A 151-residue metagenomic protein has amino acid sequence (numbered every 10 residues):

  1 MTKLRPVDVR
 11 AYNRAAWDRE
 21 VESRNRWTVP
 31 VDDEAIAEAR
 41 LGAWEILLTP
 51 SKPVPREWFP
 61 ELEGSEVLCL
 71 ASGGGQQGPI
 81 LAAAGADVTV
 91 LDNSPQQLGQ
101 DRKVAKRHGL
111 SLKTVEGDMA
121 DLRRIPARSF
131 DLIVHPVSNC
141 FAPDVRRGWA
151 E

Functional and structural regions predicted by a protein language model:
M1-A37: N-terminal, positively charged/glycine-rich alpha-helical extensions of SAM-dependent methyltransferases
P30-E66: Conserved alpha-helix/loop element of class I SAM-dependent methyltransferases that forms part of the SAM/SAH-binding
L62, R124-A127, W149: A short, aliphatic-rich alpha-helical micro-motif
S65-L122: Class I SAM-dependent methyltransferase SAM/SAH-binding core
A120-I133: A short acidic, Gly/Pro-enriched loop at the edge of an enzyme's catalytic core that lines a small-molecule cofactor
V134-S138: A short beta-strand submotif of the Rossmann-like class I SAM-dependent methyltransferase core that lines
F141-E151: A short, conserved alpha-helix within the catalytic core of class I
